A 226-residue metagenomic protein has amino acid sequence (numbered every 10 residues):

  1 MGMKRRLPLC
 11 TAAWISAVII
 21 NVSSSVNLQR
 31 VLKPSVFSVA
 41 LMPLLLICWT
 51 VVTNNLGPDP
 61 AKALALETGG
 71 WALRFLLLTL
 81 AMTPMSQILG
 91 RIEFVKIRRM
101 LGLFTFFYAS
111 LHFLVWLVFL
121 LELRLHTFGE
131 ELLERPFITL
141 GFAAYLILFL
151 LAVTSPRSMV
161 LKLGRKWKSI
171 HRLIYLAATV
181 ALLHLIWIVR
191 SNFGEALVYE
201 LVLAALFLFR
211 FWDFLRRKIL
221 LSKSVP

Functional and structural regions predicted by a protein language model:
R5-R6, C10-S16: Low-acidity, Ser/Thr- and Arg-rich intrinsically disordered low-complexity segments
I19-P226: Membrane-embedded alpha-helical bundles that constitute the cytochrome b-like, heme-associated redox core of multi-pass
